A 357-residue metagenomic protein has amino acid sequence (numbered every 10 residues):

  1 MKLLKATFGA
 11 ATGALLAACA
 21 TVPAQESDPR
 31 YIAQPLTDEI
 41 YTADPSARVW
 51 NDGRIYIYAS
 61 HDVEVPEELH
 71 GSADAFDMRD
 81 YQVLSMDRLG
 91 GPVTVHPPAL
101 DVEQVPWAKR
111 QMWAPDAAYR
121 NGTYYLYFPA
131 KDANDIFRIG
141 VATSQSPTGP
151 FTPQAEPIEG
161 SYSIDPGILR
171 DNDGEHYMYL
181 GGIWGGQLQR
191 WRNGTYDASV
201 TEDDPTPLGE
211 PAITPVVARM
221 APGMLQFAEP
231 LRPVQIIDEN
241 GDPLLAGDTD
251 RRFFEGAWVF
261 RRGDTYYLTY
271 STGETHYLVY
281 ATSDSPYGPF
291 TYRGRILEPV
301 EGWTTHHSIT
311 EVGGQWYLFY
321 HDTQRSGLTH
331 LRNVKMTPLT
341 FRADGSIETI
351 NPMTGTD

Functional and structural regions predicted by a protein language model:
M1-F8: Bacterial N-terminal signal peptides that target proteins for export
A17-A18: C-terminal motif of bacterial Sec signal peptides marking the signal peptidase cleavage site
T21-D357: Carbohydrate-active catalytic/glycan-binding domains of CAZyme proteins, especially the secreted or lumenal ectodomains
